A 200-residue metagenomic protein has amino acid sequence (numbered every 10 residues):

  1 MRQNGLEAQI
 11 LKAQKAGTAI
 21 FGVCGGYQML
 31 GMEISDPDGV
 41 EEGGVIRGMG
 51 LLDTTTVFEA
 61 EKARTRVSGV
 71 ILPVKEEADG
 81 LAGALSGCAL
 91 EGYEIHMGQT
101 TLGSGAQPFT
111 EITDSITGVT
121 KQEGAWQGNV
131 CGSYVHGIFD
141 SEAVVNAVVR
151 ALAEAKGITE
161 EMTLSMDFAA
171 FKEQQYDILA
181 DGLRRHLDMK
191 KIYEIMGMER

Functional and structural regions predicted by a protein language model:
M1-G80, S86-E91: Cysteine-nucleophile active-site neighborhood
Q3, A16, M32-D36, T54-V57 (+7 more regions): Short, well-ordered loop/turn and helix-capping segments at boundaries between secondary-structure elements and domains
I10-Q14, Y27, G31, R66-S68 (+7 more regions): Generic hydrophobic alpha-helical scaffold/packing signal
Y27-Q28, I34, T56-V57, V74-E76 (+4 more regions): Short, glycine-/Ser/Thr-/acidic-enriched flexible segments
D36, V40-I46, Q99, Y193-E199: Short flexible/disordered coil segments
E41-G44, G50, T117, Q122 (+1 more regions): Short, functionally important structural connectors and interaction interfaces within domains
V74-G128: Catalytic beta-strand/loop cores that center a nucleophilic Ser/Cys/Thr and support acyl-enzyme chemistry
T120-R200: Acyltransferase
